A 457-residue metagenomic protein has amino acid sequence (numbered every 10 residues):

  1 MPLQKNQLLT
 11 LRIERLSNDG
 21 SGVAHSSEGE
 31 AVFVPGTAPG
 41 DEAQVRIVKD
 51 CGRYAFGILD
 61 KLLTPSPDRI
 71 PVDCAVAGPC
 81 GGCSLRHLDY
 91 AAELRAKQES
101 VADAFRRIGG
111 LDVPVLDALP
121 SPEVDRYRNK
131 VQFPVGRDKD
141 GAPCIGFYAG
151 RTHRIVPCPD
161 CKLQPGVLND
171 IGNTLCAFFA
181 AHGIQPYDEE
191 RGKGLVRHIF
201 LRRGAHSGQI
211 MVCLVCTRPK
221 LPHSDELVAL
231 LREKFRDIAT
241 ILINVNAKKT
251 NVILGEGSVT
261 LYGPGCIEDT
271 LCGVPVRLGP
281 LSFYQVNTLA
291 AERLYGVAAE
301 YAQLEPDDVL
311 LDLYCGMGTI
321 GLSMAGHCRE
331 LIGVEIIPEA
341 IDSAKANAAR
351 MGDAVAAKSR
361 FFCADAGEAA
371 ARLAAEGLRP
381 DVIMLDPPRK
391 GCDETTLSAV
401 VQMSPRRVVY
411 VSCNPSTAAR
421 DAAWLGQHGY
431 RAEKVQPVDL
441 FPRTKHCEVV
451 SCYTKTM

Functional and structural regions predicted by a protein language model:
M1-V72, V76, F361, G367-E368: Terminal RNA-binding accessory module
P2-Q7, R12, N18, H223-M457: Rossmann-like S-adenosyl-L-methionine
G22-S27, G146-A149, C213-V215, A344: Short, acidic/hydrophobic/Gly-rich beta-strand patch recurrent on exposed beta strands that often constitutes part
G40, Q164, N287: Short, conserved phosphate/pyrophosphate- and ester-handling motifs at nucleotide-, phospho-/glycolipid
R46-D50, P134-D138, R202-H206, T454-T456: Short beta-strand micro-motifs enriched in acidic
D60-V72, G78-P186, H206, L221: Extended interfacial segments that mediate partner engagement and assembly in macromolecular machines
D117-V124, E189-E190, H198, R202 (+1 more regions): Short, solvent-exposed loop/turn elements at beta->coil junctions and helix N-caps that rim active or binding pockets
L201, S207-T217, P275-G279, V382: Short, aliphatic-rich beta-strand segments
